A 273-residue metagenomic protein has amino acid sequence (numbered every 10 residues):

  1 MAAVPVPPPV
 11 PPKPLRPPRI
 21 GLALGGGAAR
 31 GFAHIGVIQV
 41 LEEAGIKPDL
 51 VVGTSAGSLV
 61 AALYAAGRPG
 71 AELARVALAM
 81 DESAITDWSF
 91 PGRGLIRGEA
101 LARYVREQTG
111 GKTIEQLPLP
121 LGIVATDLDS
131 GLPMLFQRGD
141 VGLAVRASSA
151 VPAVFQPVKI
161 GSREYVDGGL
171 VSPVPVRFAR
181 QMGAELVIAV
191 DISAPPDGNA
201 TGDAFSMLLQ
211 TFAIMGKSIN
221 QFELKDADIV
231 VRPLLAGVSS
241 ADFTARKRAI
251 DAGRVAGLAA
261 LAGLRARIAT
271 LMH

Functional and structural regions predicted by a protein language model:
M1-V52, L63-H273: Patatin-like phospholipase
G53, G57: Gly/Ala-rich beta-loop-alpha elbow adjacent to hydrolase catalytic centers
